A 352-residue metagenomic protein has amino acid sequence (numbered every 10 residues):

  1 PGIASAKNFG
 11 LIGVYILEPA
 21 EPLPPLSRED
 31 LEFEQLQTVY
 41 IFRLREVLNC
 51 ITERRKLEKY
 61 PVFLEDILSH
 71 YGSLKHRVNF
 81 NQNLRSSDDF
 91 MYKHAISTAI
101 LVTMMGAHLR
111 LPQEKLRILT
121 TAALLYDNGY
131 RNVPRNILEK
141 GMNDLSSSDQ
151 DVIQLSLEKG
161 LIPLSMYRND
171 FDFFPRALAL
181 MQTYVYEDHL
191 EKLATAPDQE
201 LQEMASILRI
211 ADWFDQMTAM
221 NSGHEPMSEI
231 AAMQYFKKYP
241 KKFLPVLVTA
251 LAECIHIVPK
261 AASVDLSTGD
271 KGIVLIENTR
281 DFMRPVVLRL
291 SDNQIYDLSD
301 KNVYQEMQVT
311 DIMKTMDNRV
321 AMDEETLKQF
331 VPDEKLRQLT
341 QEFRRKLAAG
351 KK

Functional and structural regions predicted by a protein language model:
P1-L48, L57-Y60: Transcription initiation cofactors for RNA polymerase, centered on bacterial and plant organellar sigma factors
Y40-K352: Histidine- and acidic-residue-rich, metal-dependent catalytic cores
